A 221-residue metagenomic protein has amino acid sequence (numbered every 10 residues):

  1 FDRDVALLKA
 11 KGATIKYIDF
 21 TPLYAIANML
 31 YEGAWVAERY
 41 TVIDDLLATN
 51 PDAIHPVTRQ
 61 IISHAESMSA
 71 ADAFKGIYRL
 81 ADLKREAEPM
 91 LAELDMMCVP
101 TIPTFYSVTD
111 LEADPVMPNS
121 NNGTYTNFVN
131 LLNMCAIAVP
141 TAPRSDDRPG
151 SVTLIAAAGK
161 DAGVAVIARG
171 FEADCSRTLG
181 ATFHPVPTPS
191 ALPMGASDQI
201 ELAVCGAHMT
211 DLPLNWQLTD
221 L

Functional and structural regions predicted by a protein language model:
F1-L30, V36, E66-M68, L192-P213: Gly/Ser-rich, acidic/histidine-flanked active-site/gating loops
M29-Y31, F74-K75, F105-G123: Short, surface-exposed loop/helix-turn segments at secondary-structure junctions that function as lids/hinges flanking
A34-K84, E88, P140-P149: Short helix-loop capping/hinge segments that flank enzyme active sites or metal/cofactor-binding pockets
E86-E88, M117-P140: Small-aliphatic-rich amphipathic alpha-helix that forms the alpha element of a beta-alpha
R148-A157, V164-A168, R177, T182-P185: Short, well-ordered beta-strand elements
R169-L221: Glycine-aromatic micro-motifs
